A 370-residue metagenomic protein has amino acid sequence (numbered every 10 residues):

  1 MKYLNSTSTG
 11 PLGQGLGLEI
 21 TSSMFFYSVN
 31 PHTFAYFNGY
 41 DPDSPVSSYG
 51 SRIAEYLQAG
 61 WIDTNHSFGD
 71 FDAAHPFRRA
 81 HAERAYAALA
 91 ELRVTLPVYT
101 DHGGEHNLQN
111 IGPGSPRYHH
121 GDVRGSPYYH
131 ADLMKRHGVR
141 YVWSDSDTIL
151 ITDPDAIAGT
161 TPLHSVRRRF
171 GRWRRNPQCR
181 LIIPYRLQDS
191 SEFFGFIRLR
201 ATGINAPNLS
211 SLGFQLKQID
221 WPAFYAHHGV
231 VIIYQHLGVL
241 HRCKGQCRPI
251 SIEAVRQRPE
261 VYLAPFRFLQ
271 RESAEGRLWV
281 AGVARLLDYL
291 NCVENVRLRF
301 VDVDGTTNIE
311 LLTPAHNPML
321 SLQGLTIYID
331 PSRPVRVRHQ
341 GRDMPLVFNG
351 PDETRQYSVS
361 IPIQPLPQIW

Functional and structural regions predicted by a protein language model:
M1-F194, L212-Q235, C243-V283, D288-W370: Catalytic alpha-helical scaffold of carbohydrate-active enzymes acting on polysaccharides/glycoconjugates
R186, G195-N205: A post-motif C-terminal structural segment
